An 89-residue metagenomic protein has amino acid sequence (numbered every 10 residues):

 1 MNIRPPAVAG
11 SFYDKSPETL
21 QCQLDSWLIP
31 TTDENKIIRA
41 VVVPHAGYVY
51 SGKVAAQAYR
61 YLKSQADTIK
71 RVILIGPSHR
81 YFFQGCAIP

Functional and structural regions predicted by a protein language model:
M1-P89: Active-site histidine-anchored catalytic micro-motif
